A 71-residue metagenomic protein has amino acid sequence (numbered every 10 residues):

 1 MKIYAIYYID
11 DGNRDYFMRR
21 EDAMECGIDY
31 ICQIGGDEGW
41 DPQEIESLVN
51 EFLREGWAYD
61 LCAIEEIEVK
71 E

Functional and structural regions predicted by a protein language model:
M1-N13: Short aromatic-glycine-(Arg/Gly/Cys) micro-motifs in beta-strand/loop hairpins
F17-E21: Conserved aromatic
A23-C26: Short amphipathic alpha-helices within nucleic acid-binding modules
I28-E71: Short, mixed-charge low-complexity intrinsically disordered segments
